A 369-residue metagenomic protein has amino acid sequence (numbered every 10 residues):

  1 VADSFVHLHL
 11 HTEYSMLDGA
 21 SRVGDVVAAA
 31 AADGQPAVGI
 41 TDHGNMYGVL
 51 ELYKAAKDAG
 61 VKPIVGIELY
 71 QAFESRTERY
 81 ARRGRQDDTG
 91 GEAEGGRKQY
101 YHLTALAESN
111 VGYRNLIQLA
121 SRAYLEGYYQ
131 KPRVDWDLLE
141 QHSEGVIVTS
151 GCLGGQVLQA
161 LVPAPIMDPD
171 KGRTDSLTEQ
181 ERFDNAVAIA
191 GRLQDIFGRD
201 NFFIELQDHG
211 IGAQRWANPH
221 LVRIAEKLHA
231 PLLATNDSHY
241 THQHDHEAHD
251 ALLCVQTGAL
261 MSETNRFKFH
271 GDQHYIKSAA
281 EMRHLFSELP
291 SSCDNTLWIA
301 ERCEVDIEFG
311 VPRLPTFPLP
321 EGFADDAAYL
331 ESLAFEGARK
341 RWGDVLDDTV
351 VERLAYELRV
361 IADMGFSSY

Functional and structural regions predicted by a protein language model:
V1-Y369: Phosphodiester-processing cores and adjacent nucleic acid-binding clamps
